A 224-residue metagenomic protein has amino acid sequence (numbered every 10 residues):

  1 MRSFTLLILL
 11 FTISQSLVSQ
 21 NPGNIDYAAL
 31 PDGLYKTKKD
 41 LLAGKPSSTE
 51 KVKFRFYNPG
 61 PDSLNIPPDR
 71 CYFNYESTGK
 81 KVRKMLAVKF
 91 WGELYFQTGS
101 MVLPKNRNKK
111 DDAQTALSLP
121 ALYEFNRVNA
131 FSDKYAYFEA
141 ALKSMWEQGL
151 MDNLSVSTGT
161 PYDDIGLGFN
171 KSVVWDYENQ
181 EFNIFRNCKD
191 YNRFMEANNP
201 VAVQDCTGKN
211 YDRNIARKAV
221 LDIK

Functional and structural regions predicted by a protein language model:
M1-N24, A219: Bacterial Sec-dependent N-terminal signal peptides
P22-N198: Aromatic-patch recognition
D190-K224: C-terminal partner/receptor-binding element of secreted or periplasmic proteins
